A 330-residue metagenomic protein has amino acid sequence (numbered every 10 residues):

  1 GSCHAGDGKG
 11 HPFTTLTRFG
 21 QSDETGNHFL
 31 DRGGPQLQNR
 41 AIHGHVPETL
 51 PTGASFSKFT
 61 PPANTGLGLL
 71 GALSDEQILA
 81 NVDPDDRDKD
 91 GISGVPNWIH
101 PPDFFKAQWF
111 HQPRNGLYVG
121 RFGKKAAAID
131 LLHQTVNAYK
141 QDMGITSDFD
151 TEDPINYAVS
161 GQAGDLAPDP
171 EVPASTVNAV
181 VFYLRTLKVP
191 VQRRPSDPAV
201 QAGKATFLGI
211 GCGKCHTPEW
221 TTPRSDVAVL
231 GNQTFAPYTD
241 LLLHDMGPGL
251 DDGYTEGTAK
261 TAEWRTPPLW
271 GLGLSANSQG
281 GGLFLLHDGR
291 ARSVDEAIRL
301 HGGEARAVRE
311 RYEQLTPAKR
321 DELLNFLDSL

Functional and structural regions predicted by a protein language model:
G1-L330: Periplasmic c-type cytochrome electron-transfer domains
